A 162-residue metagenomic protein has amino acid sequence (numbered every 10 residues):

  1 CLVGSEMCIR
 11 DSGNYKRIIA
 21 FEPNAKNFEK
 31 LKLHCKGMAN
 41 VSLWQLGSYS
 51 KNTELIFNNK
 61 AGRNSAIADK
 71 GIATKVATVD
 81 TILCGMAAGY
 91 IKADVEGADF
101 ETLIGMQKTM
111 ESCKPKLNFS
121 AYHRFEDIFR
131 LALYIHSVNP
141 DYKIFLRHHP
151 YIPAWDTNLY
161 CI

Functional and structural regions predicted by a protein language model:
C1-G4, C8-I9: Single conserved hydrophobic/aromatic residue that forms the stacking wall/gate of nucleotide- or nucleobase-binding
R17-E22: Conserved SAM-binding motif I beta-strand of class I
N24, Y49: Conserved SAM/SAH-binding beta-strand->alpha-helix loop
L31-K32: Conserved SAM-binding loop
V41-S42: Short, conserved active-site loop motifs that form the nucleotide-linked donor/cofactor pocket
K51-I56, A61-C113, S137: Short internal loop-to-helix segment that lines adenine-nucleotide cofactor pockets
K114-R130: A short, conserved beta-to-alpha structural element at the edge of catalytic cores that scaffolds binding
I128-I162: Binuclear metal-ion centers of metallo-dependent hydrolases, dominated by the metallo-beta-lactamase
